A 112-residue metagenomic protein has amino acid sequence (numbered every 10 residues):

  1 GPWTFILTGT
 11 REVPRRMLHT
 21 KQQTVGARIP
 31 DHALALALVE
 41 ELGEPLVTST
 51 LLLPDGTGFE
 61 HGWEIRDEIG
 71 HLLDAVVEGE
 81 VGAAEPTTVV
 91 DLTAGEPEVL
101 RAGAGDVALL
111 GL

Functional and structural regions predicted by a protein language model:
G1-L112: Active-site-adjacent structural elements in enzyme catalytic cores
